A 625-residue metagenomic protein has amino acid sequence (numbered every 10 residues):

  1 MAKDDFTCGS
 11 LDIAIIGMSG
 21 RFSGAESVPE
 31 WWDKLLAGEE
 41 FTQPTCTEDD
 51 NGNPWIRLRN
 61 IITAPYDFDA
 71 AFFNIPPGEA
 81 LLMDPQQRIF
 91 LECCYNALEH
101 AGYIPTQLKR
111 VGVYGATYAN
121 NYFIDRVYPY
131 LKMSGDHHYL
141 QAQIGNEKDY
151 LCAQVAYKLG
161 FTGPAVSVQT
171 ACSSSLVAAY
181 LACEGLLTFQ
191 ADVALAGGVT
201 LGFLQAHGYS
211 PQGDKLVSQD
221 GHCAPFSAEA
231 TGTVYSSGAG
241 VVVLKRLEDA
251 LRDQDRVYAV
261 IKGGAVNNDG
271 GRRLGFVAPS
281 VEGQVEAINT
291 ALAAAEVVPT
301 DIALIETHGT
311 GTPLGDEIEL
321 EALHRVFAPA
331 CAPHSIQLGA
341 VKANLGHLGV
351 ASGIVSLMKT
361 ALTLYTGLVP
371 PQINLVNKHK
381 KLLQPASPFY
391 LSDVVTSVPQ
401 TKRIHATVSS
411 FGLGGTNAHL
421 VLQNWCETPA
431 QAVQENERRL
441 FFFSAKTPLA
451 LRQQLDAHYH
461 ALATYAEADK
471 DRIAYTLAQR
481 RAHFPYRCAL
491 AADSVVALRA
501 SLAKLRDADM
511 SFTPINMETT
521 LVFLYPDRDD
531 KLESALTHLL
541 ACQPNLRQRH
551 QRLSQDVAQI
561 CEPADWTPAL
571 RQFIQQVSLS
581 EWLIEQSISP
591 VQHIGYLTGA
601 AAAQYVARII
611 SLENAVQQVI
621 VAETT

Functional and structural regions predicted by a protein language model:
A2-V433, R481, S611-L612, V621: Condensing-enzyme catalytic core of the thiolase-fold
M18-R21, P279-A294, H405-V522, D527-Q548 (+1 more regions): Flexible catalytic loop/linker elements that gate and position reactive groups at enzyme active sites
E30, A322, A450-Q453, A500 (+1 more regions): Short, solvent-exposed alpha-helical surface patches in well-structured domains
K34-L35, I62, F226, H458 (+7 more regions): A generic structural signal for nonpolar/aromatic side chains embedded in well-ordered alpha-helices
G38-D50, K378-K380, V433-K446, N545-I560 (+1 more regions): Short, conserved aromatic-histidine micro-motifs
N96-E99, Y180, E184, I261 (+7 more regions): Charged/polar positions on well-ordered alpha helices
I104, Y130-L131, A328-S335, P399-K402 (+4 more regions): Short, glycine- and charge-enriched coil/turn segments that flank and shape catalytic ligand pockets
A445, F512-T625: FabD-like malonyl-/acyl-CoA
